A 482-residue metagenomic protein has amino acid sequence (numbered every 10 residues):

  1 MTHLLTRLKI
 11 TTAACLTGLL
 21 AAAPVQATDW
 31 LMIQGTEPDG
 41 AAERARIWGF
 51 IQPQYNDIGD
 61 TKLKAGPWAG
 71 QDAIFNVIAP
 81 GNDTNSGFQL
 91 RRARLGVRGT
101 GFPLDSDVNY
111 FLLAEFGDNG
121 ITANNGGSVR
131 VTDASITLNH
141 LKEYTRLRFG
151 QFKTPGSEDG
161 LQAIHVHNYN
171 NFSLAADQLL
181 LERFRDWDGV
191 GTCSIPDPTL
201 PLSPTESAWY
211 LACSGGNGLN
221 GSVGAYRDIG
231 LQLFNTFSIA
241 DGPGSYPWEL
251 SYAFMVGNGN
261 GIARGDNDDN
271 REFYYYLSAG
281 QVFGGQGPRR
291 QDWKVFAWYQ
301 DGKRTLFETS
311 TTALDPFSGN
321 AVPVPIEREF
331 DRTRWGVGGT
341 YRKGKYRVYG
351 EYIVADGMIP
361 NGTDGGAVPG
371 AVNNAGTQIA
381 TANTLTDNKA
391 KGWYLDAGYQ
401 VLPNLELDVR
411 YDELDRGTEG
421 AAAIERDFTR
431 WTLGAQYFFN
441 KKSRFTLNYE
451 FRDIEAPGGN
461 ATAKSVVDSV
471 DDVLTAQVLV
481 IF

Functional and structural regions predicted by a protein language model:
T2-T12: Bacterial N-terminal signal peptides that target proteins for export
L8-I10, F152, Y411, F445: Hydrophobic alpha-helical segments, especially transmembrane helices and their immediate juxtamembrane helical caps
T11-A21: Bacterial N-terminal signal peptides
A23-A27: Sec/Tat signal peptide C-region and signal peptidase I cleavage site
D29-K64, V77-I262, N267-Y274, S278-F283 (+4 more regions): Outer membrane beta-barrel
L31-M32, D60-K62, I78-N82, P288-F482: Outer-membrane beta-barrel pore domains
A73: Active-site-surrounding "flap" and adjacent substrate/cofactor-binding loops of secreted or lumenal enzymes, prototyped
